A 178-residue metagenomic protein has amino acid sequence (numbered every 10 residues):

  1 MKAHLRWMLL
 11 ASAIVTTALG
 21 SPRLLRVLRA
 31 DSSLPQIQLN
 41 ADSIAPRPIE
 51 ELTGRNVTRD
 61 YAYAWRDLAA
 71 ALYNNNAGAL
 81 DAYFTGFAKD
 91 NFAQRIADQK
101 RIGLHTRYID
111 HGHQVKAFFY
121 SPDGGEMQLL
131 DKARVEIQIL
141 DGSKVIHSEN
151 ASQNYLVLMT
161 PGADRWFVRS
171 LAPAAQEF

Functional and structural regions predicted by a protein language model:
K2-S32, P122-F178: Exposed beta-sheet edge and beta->alpha loop/turn motif
H4, H105, H111-H113, H147: Histidine (H) residue identity feature
L19, A64, N74-A82, K116 (+3 more regions): Mature, folded catalytic cores of secreted/periplasmic enzymes
I37-D110: Core segments of small alpha/beta cavity-forming domains
F84-G86, R95-I96, G112, D131-V135 (+1 more regions): A mature extracytoplasmic/lumenal domain signature
H111-Q114, Q153-Y155: Short beta-strand or tight-loop elements that sit immediately N-terminal to catalytic metal-binding acidic residues
H113-P122: Short amphipathic beta-strand and strand-loop transition segments with alternating hydrophobic
